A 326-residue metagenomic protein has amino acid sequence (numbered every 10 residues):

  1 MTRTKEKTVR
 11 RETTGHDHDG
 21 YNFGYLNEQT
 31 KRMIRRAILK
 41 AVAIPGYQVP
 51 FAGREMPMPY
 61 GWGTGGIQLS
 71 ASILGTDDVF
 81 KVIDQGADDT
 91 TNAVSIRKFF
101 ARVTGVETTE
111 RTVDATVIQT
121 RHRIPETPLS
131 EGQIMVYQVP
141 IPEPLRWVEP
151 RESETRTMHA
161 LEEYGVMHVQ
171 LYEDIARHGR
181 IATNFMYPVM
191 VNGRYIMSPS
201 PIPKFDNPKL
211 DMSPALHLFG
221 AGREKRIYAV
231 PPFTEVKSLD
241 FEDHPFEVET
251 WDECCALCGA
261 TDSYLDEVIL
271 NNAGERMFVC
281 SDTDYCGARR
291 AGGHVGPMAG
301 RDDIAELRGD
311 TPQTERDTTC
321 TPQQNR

Functional and structural regions predicted by a protein language model:
T2-I196: General detector of N-terminal leader/presequence modules that precede the first folded domain
A176-S213, A221, F241-H244, G296-R308: Short, intrinsically disordered terminal segments enriched in charged and Pro/Gly residues
P231-P245, S263-L265: Short Cys/His-rich Zn2+-coordinating modules
C255-G259: Short cysteine-rich clusters marking metal-coordination/redox-active sites
Y264-V268, A288-A291: Short Cys/His-rich "knuckle" micro-motifs
E267-M277: Short linker/helix segments within small regulatory modules
S281-M298: Short metal-binding segments enriched for Cys and/or His
D302-R326: Long, low-complexity, intrinsically disordered segments
